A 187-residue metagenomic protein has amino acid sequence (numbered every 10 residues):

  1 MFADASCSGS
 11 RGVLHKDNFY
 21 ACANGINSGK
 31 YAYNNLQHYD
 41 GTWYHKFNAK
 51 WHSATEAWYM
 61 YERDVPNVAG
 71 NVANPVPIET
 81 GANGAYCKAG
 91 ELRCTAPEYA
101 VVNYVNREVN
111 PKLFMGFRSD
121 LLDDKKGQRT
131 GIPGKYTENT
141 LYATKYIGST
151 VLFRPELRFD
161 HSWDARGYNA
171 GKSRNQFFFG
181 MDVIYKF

Functional and structural regions predicted by a protein language model:
F2-A3, G12-F187: Outer-membrane beta-barrel pore domains
